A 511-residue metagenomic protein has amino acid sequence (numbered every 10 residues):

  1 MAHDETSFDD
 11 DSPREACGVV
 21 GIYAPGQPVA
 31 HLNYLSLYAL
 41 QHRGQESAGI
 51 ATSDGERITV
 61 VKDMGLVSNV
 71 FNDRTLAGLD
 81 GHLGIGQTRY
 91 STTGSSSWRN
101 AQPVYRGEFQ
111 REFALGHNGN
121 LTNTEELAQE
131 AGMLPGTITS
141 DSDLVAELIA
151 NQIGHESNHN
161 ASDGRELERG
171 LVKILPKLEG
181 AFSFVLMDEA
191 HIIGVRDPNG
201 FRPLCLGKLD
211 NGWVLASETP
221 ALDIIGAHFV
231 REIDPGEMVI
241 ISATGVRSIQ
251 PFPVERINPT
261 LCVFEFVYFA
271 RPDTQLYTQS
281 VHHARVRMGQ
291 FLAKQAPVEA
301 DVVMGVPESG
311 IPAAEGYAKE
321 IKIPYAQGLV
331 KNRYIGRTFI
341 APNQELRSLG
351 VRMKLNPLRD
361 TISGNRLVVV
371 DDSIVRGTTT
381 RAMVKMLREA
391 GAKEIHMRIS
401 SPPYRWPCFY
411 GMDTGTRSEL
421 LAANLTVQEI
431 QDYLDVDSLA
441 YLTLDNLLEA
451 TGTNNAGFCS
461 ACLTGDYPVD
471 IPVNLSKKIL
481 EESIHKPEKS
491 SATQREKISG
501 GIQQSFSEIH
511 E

Functional and structural regions predicted by a protein language model:
M1-P235, I240-A300, V306, E394: Conserved short alpha-helical segments that host acidic/polar catalytic motifs at enzyme active sites
V29, T92-T93, N123, I193 (+8 more regions): Flexible loop/turn segments at secondary-structure boundaries
G116, M187, V195-R196, G207 (+12 more regions): Generic beta-strand/beta-sheet core signal
D143-L148, Y325-G336, Y433-T451: A conserved beta-strand->alpha-helix junction
H155, Q295-D301, K319-A326, T361-S363 (+1 more regions): Secondary-structure transition/capping motifs at alpha-helix termini and the adjoining loop/turn into the next element
K173, A221, H228-F229, I233-E237 (+4 more regions): Phosphate/diphosphate-binding loops
L175, A190, G226-E232, K385-E511: PRPP-dependent phosphoribosyltransferase catalytic core
K322-V368, T378, R405-D413: Short, glycine/charge-rich flexible loops or terminal/linker lids adjacent to PRPP-binding catalytic cores
